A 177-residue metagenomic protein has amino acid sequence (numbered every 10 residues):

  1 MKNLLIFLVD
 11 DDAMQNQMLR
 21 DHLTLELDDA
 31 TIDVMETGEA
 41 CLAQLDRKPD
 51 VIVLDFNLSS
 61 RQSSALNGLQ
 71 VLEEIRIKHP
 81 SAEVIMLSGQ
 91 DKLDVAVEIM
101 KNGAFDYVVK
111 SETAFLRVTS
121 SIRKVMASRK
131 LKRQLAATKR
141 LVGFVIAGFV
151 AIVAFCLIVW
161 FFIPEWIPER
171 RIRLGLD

Functional and structural regions predicted by a protein language model:
D10: Conserved acidic carboxylate
A13-D33: Two-component/phosphorelay signaling modules centered on CheY-like receiver
V34-V51, F56-S59: Acidic, metal-coordinating helix/loop segments flanking the phosphotransfer/catalytic sites of two-component signaling
N57, R61-S81, E98: Short amphipathic alpha-helix used as the core "switch/output" element in two-component signaling
L66, Q70, D91-V108: Alpha4 helix (beta4-alpha4-beta5 surface) of REC/receiver domains from two-component response regulators
R117-R129: Receiver (REC) domain switch/output surface
A136-D177: C-terminal output/effector regions of signal-responsive regulators
